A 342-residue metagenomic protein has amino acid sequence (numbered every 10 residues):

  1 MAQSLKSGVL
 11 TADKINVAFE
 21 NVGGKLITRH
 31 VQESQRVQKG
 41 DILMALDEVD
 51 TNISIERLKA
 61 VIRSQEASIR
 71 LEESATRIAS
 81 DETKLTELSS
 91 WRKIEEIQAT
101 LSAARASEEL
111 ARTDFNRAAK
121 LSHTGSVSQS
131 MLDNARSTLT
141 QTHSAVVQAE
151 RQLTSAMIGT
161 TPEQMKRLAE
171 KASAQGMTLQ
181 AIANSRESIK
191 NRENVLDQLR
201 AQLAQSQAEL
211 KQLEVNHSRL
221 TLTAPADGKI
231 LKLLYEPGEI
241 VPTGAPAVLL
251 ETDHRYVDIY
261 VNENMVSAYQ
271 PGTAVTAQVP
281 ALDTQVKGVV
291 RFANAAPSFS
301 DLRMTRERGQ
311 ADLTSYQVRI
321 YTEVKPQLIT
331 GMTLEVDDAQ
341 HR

Functional and structural regions predicted by a protein language model:
M1-Q32, R36-Q38, T51: N-terminal beta-strand block that forms a small beta-sandwich/beta-barrel module immediately after a flexible targeting
Q3, N16-G23, D47, E56 (+9 more regions): Small beta-strand-rich domains/subdomains or short beta-sheet motifs embedded in larger alpha/beta proteins
V9-T11, T28-H30, R36-K39, S173-M177 (+3 more regions): Surface-exposed patches in structured soluble domains
L26, Q38-K59, G159, K211-N216 (+3 more regions): Short hydrophobic beta/alpha edge segments that flank linear recognition/processing sites
T28-A45, R63, R70, R77 (+2 more regions): Short, well-structured beta-strand-loop connectors
R36-T138, T142-E214: Long, charged alpha-helical "stalk" segments
L231-K232, V290-R342: Structural microfeature recognizing short secondary-structure transition sites
A274-R291: Low-complexity, intrinsically disordered, polar/proline/glycine/glutamine-rich protein-protein interaction regions
